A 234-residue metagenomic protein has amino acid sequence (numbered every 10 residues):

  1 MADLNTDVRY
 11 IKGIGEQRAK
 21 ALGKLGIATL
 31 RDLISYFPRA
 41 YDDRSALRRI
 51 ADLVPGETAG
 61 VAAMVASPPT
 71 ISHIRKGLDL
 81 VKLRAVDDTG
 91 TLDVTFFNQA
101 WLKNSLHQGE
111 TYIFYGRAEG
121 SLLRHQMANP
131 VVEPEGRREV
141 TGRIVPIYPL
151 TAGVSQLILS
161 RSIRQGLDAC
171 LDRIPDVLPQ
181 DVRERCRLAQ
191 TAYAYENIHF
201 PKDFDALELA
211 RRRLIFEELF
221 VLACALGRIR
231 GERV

Functional and structural regions predicted by a protein language model:
M1-A2, G60-H73: Intrinsically disordered, low-complexity N-terminal extensions of nucleic-acid-metabolism proteins
M1-I11, K20, L222, E232: Long, highly charged, low-complexity intrinsically disordered interaction regions that mediate electrostatic DNA/RNA
R18, P55, I71-V234: Upstream accessory/linker segments immediately N-terminal to the RecA-like ATPase cores of bacterial MutS and a subset
A19-G23, L33: Short alpha-helical segments in extracytoplasmic peptidoglycan/chitin-binding modules and envelope-associated proteins
T29-Y36: A structured, charge-rich N-terminal accessory region that forms the first stable segment of a protein and links
R31, A59, Y112-F114: Short beta-strand segments enriched for Tyr within beta-sheet-rich domains, predominantly fibronectin type III
Y36-A66: OB-fold nucleic-acid-binding modules
